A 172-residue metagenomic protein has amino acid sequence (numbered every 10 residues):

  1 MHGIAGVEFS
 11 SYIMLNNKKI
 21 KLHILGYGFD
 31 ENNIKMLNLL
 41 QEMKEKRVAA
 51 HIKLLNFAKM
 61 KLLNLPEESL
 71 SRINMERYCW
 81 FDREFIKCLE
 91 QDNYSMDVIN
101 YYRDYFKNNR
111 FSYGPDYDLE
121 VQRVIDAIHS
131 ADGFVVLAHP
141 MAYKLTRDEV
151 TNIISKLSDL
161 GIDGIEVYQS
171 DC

Functional and structural regions predicted by a protein language model:
M1-K21, F106-F111, L119-C172: An N-terminally biased module of ancient metal coordination in phosphate/nucleic-acid-related enzymes
M1-W80, L160, I165-C172: A metal-dependent hydrolase metal-coordination microenvironment
E42, K46, D116-L119, L145: Alpha-helix N-cap and loop-to-helix initiation/capping positions
H51, R77-F81, I99-R103, S130-G133 (+1 more regions): Generic detector of short, locally flexible boundary/turn motifs and exposed helical patches
I52, R83-K87, Q122: Non-catalytic, well-ordered alpha-helical scaffold segments
L55-N56, I86, I125, I154: Short glycine-/small-residue-rich flexible loop motifs, especially phosphate/cofactor-binding loops
F57-M60, C88, A127-S130: Residue-level signal for well-ordered alpha-helical scaffold segments within enzymatic catalytic domains
M60-Y117: Hydrophobic, aromatic-enriched interface-forming segments
